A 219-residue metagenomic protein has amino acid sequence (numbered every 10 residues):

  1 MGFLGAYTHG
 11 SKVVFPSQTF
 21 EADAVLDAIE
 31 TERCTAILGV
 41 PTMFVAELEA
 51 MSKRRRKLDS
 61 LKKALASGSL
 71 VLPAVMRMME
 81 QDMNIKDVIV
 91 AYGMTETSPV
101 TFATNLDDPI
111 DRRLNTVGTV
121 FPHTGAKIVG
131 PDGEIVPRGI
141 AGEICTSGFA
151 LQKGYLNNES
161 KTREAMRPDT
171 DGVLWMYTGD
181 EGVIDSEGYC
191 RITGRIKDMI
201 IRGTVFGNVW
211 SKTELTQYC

Functional and structural regions predicted by a protein language model:
M1-A36, A46, A50-M51: Conserved AMP-binding/adenylation subdomain of ANL enzymes
T8-S11, C34-G39, L48-R112, G125 (+1 more regions): Gly/Ser/Thr-rich phosphate-binding loop
G10, I29, I37-V40, G133 (+2 more regions): Residue-level signal for inorganic ion chemistry
T42-F44, V71, L151: Alpha-helix capping/helix-boundary segments
V45, R77, N115, E214: Active-site phosphate/pyrophosphate- and oxyanion-stabilizing loops and adjacent acidic/basic residues in soluble
I110-T116, A165: Short, P/G- and charge-enriched loop/turn segments at secondary-structure junctions
G125-A126, E181: Generic short beta-strand
P137-G139, C145-F206, Y218: Conserved ATP-binding/catalytic segment of the ANL
